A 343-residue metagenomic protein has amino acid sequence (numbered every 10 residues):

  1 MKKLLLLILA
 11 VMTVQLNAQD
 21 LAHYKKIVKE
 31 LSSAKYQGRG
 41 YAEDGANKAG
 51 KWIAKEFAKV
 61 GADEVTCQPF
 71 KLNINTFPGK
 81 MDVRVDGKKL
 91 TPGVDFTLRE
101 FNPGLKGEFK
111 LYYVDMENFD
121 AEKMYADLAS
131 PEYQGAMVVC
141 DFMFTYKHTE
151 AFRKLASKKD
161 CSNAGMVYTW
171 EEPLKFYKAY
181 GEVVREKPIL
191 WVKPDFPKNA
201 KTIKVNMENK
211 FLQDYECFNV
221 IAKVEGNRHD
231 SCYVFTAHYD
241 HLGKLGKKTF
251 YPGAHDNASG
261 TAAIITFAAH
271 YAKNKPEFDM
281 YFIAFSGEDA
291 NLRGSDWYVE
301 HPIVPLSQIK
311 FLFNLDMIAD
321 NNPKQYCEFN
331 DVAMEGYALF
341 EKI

Functional and structural regions predicted by a protein language model:
M1-A22: Bacterial Sec-dependent N-terminal signal peptides
D20-Y36, Y41, W52-V60, E64 (+4 more regions): Catalytic-core environment of secreted peptidases
K26, Y133-M137, C161-G165, H229-Y233 (+2 more regions): Loop/turn elements at helix/coil->beta-strand transitions in domains of secreted/extracellular proteins
Q37-M137, D141-F142, Y146: Noncatalytic luminal/extracellular "stalk/propeptide" segments of secretory-pathway proteins
T76-P78, Y146-R153, L174-A179, G243-K247 (+2 more regions): Extracytoplasmic/secreted cell-surface and envelope-processing proteins
P103-L111, M116-E122, W170-G253, A269 (+2 more regions): Soluble metallo-hydrolase cores and metallopeptidase-like ectodomains found primarily in the secretory/periplasmic
M143-F144, E171-P173, Y239-H241, A284-N291 (+1 more regions): Acidic, glycine-rich active-site loops and adjacent beta-strand->loop/helix elements that engage anionic groups
P276, F285-I343: Metal-dependent peptidase/peptidase-like ectodomains
